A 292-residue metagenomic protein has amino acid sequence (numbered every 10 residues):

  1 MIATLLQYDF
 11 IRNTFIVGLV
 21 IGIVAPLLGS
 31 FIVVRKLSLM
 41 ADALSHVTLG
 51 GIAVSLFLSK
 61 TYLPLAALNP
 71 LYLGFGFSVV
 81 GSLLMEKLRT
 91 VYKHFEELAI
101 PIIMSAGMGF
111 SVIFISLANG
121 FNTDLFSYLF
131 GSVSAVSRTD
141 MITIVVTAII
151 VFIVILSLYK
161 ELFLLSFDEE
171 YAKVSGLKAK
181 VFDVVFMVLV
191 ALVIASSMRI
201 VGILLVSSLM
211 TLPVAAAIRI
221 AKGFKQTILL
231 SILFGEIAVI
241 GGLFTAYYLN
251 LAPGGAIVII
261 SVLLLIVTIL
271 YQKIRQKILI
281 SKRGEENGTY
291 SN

Functional and structural regions predicted by a protein language model:
M1-I23: Membrane-interfacial amphipathic/re-entrant helices at transmembrane-helix boundaries
T4, I100-L158: Transmembrane helix-bundle core of multi-pass membrane transporters and related energy-transducing complexes
F15-V20, L71-G76, A99-I102, M141-V146 (+3 more regions): Hydrophobic alpha-helical transmembrane segments
A25, A41-L58, V80-G81, S208-R219 (+3 more regions): Hydrophobic alpha-helical segments within and immediately flanking transmembrane helices of multi-pass membrane proteins
S30-S45, I52-G120, I218-L229, Y248: Short loop segments and helix-boundary regions at transmembrane helix junctions of multi-pass inner-membrane proteins
D140-M210: Helix-loop-helix "hairpin" substructures at the membrane interface of multi-pass membrane proteins
I200, V206-G255: Transmembrane alpha-helical segments in multi-pass inner-membrane proteins
G254-V258, V262-N292: Cytosolic-side transmembrane-helix boundaries in multi-pass membrane proteins
